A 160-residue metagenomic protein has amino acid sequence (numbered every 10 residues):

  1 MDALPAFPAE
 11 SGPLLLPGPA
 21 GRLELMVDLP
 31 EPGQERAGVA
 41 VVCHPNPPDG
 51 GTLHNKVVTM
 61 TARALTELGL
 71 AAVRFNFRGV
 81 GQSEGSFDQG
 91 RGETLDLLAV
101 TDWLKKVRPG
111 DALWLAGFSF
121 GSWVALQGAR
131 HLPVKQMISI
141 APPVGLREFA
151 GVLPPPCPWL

Functional and structural regions predicted by a protein language model:
M1-G38: N-terminal cap/lid segment of alpha/beta-hydrolase-fold proteins
P32-N76: Short, surface-exposed "cap/lid" segments of acyl-processing enzymes
P47, F77-G81, V144: Alpha/beta-hydrolase active-site loop signature
V57, S86-R108: Alpha/beta-hydrolase active-site loop
W114-G117, I140: Short beta-strand immediately N-terminal to the catalytic nucleophile in serine-hydrolase-like folds
A116-A125: Gly/Ala-rich beta-loop-alpha elbow adjacent to hydrolase catalytic centers
V124-G128, E148: Hydrolases whose catalytic domains are alpha/beta-hydrolase-1, hotdog thioesterase, or metallo-beta-lactamase-like
Q136, A141-L160: The feature captures the conserved acid-bearing segment of alpha/beta-hydrolase catalytic domains
